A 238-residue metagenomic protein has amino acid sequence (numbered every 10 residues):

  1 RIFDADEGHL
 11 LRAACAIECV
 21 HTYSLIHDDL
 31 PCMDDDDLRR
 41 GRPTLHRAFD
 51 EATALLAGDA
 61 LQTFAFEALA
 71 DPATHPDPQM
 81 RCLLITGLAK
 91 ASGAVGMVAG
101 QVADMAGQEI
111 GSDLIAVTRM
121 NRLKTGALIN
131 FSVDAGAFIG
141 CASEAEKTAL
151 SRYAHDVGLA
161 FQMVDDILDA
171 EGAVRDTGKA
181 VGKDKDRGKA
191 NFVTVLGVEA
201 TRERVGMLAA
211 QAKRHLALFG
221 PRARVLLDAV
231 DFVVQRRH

Functional and structural regions predicted by a protein language model:
R1-V164, A170-K213, P221-V234: Mg2+-dependent prenyl diphosphate-binding active-site environment of isoprenoid biosynthetic enzymes
